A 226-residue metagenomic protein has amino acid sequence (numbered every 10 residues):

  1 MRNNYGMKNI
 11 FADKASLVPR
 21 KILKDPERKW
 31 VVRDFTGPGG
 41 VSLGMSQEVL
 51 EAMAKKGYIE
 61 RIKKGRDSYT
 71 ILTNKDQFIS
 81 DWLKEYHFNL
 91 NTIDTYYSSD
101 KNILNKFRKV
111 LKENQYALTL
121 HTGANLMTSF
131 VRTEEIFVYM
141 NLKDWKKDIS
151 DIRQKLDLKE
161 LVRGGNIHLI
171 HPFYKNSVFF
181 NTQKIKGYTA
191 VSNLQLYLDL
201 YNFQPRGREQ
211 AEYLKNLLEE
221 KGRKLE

Functional and structural regions predicted by a protein language model:
M1, V31-R33, G57, L161-E226: C-terminal regulatory/effector modules of DNA-binding transcriptional regulators
R2-R20: Short alpha-helical segments that sit at the start of domains
P19-E27: Short, amphipathic alpha-helical "recognition" segments used to contact nucleic acids or chromatin
P26-P38: Short acidic, hydrophobic short linear motifs in intrinsically disordered regions
A54-K64: A short, conserved structural fragment
I62-S80, K84-E85: Short, Lys/Arg-rich nucleic-acid/phosphate-binding segment
N89-P172: Short gly/ser-rich loop at a beta-strand->alpha-helix junction or flexible surface loop bordering the NTP-binding
